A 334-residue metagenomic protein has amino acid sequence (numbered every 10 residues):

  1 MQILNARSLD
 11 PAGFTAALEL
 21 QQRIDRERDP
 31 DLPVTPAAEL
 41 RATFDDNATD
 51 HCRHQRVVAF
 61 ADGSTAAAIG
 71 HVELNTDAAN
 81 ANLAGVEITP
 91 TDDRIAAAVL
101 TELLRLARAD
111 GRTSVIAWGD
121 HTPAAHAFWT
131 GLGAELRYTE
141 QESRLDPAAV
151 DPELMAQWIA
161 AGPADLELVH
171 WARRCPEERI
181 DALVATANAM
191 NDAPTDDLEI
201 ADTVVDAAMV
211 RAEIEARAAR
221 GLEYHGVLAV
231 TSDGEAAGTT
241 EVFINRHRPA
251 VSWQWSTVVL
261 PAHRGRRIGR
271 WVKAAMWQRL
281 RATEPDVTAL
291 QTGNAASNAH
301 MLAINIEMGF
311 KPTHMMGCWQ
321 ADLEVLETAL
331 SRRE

Functional and structural regions predicted by a protein language model:
M1-F44, A161-A208, S331-E334: Short amphipathic alpha-helix that is part of the acyltransferase structural core
R7-S8, Q21-H121, T231-S232, A237-L260: Conserved donor-binding loop and adjoining core beta-sheet/short helix segment in diverse acyl/aminoacyl transferases
P90-D92, I116-A125, L260-R264, A289-L302 (+1 more regions): Conserved beta-strand-loop-alpha-helix junction that forms the acyl-donor binding cleft
P90-E177, M316-A321: Acyl-donor-binding surface of acyltransferase catalytic domains
L100-R108, R264, K273-R281: A conserved short alpha-helix in the GNAT/GCN5 acetyltransferase fold that borders and helps form the acetyl-CoA
A134-D151, Q278-E334: Active-site/acyl-donor-binding loops of N-acyltransferases
G226-T231, A237-E241, A303-I306, F310: Extracellular, repeat-based ectodomains that mediate carbohydrate processing or recognition
R267: Conserved G/P- and acidic residue-centered "switch" motifs that form tight phosphate/ATP-binding loops in soluble
